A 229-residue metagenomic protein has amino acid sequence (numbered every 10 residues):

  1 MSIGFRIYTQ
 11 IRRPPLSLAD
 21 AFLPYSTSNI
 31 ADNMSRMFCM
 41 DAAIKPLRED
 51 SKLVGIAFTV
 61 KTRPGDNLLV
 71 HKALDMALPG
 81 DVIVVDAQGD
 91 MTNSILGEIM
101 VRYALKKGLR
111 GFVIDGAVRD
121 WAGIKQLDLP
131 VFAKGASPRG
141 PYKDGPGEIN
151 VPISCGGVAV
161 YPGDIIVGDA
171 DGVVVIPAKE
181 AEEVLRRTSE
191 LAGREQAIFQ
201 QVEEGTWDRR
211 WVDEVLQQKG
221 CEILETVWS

Functional and structural regions predicted by a protein language model:
S2-P162, I176-S229: Feature captures the catalytic cores and cofactor-binding loops of soluble hydro-lyases/lyases that act on carboxylate
I166: C-terminal binding/interaction regions
D169: Beta-strand-loop-alpha-helix segment that lines the small-molecule cofactor/substrate pocket of alpha/beta enzymes
